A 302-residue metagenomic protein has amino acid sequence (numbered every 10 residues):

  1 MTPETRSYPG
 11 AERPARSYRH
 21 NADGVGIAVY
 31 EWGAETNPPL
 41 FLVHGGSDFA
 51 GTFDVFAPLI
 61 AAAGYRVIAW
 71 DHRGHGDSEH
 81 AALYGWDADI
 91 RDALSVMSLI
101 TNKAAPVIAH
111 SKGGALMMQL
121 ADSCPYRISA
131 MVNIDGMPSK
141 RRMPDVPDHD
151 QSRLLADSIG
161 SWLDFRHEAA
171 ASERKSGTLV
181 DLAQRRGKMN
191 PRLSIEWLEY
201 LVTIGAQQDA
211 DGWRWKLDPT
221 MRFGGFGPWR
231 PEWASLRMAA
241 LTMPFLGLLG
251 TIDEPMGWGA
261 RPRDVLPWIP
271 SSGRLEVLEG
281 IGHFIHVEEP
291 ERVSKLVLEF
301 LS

Functional and structural regions predicted by a protein language model:
M1-L40, A62-Y65, N102-K103, P138 (+2 more regions): Alpha/beta-hydrolase fold catalytic core
V25, A62, H72-I108, K112 (+3 more regions): Active-site loop/oxyanion-hole signature of alpha/beta-hydrolase fold enzymes
Y30-E79: Conserved HGGG/HGGXW glycine-rich cap/lid loop of the alpha/beta-hydrolase fold
D122, S129-K175: Flexible "cap/lid" loop of the alpha/beta hydrolase fold
S172-M256: Alpha/beta-hydrolase
A239-I281: Conserved loop-alpha-helix segment in the C-terminal half of the alpha/beta-hydrolase fold that carries the catalytic
L278-P290: Catalytic histidine-centered segment of alpha/beta-hydrolase-like enzymes
V287-E299: Post-His helix in hydrolase/transferase enzymes
